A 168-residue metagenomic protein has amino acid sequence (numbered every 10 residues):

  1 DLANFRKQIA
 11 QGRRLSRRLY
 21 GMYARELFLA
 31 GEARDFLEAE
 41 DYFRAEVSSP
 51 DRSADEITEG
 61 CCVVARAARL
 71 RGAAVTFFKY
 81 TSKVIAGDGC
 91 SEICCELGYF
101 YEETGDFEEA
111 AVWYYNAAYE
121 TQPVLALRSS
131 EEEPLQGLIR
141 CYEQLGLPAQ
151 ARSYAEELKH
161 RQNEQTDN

Functional and structural regions predicted by a protein language model:
D1-R34, E38: Catalytic-site signature of metal-activated, phosphate-bearing donor transferases, centered on the GT-A/GT-A-like
R6-S16, E46-I57, E120-R128: Flexible helix-coil transition and linker loops at the boundaries of alpha-helical arrays
R14-L19, S53-C62, D88-E96, R128-Q136 (+1 more regions): Generic helix N-cap/helix-start motif at coil->alpha-helix transitions
A30-A33, R71, T104, Q144-L145: Structural motif corresponding to the intra-repeat A-B loop/turn of tetratricopeptide repeats
F36-A39, F77, A110, A151: Single-residue signature of alpha-solenoid repeat helices
D41-S48, S82-A86, A117-Q122, K159-H160: Amphipathic alpha-helical segments of tetratricopeptide repeats
